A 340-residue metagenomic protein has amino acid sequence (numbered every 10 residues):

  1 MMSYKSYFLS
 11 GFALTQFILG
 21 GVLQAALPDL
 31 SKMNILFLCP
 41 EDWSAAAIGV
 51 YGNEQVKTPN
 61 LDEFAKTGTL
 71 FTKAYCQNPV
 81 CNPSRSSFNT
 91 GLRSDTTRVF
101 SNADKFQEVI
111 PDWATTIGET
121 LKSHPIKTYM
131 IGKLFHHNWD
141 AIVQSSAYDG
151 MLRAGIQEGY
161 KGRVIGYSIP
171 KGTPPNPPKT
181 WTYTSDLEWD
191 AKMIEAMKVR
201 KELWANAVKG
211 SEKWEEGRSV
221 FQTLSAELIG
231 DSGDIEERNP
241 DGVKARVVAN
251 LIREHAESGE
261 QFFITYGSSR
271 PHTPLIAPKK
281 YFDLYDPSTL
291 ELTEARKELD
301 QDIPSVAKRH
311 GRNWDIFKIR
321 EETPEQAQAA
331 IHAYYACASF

Functional and structural regions predicted by a protein language model:
M1-Y7: N-terminal secretory signal peptides that target proteins for export/translocation
K5, A13, L23-F340: Formylglycine-dependent sulfatase
S10: Active-site-proximal C-terminal subdomain of hydrolase catalytic domains
F17: Cationic, low-complexity basic patches in intrinsically disordered or flexible, solvent-exposed regions
